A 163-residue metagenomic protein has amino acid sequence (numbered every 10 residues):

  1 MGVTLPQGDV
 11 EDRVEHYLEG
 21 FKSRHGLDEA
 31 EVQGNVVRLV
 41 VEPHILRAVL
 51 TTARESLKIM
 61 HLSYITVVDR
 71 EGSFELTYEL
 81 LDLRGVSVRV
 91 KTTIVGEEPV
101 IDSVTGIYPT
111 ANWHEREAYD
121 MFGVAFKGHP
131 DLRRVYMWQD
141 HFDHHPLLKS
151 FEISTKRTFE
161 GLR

Functional and structural regions predicted by a protein language model:
M1-R163: Terminal low-complexity/charged segments
